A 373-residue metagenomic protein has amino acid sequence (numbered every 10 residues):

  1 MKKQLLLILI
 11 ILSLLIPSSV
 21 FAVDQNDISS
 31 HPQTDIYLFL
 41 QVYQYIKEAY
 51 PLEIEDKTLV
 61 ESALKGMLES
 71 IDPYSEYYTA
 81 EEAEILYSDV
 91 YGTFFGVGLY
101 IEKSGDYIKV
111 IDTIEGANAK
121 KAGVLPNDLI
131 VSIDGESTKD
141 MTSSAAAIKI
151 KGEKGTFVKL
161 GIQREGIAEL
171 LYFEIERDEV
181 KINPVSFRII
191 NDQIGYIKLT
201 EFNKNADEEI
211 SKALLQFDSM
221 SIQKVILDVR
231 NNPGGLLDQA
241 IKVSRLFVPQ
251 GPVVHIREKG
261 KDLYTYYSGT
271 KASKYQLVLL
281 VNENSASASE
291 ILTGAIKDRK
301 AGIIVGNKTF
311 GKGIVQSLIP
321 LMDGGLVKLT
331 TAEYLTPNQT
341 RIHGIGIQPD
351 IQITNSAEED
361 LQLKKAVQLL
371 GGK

Functional and structural regions predicted by a protein language model:
K3-I8, L14-S75, I108: Terminal targeting/pro-maturation regions of precursor/exported proteins
H31-T34, K47, P51-D56, K109-D112 (+3 more regions): Cleft-lining beta-strand/loop regions that shape enzyme active-site pockets
S62, S70-D112: PDZ/PDZ-like peptide-tail recognition elements
K328-A332: Short acidic, Pro/Gly- and aromatic-enriched capping/linker segments at domain boundaries
T336: Short, acidic, Ser/Thr-enriched surface-loop or helix-capping motifs
I345-I353, A357-K373: Conserved helicase C-terminal RecA-like lobe
